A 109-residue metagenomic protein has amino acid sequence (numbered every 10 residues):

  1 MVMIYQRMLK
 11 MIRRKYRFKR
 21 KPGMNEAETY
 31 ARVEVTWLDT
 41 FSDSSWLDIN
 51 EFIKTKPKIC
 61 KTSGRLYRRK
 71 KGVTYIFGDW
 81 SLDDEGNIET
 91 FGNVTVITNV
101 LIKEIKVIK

Functional and structural regions predicted by a protein language model:
R7-K109: Conserved RNA-binding domains used in RNP assembly and mRNA/RNA metabolism
